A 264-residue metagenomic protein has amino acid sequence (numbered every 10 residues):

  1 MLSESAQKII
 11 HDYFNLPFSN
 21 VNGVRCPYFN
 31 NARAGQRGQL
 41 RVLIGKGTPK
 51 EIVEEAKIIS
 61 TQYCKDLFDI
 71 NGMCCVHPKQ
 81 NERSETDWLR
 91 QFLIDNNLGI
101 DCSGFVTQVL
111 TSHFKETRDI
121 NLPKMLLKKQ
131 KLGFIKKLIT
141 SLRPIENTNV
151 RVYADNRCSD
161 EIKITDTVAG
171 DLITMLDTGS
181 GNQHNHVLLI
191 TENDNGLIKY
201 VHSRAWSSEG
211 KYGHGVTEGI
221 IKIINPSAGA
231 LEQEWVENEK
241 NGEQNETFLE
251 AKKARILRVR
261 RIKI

Functional and structural regions predicted by a protein language model:
M1-K128: N-terminal capping segments
S5, Y153, V168, E250-K253: Residue-level detector of intrinsically disordered, flexible termini and proteolytic processing junctions
H11, H77, H113, H184-H186 (+2 more regions): Histidine (H) residue identity feature
D12, G45-G47, E55-A56, T61-Q62 (+4 more regions): Compositionally biased, intrinsically disordered low-complexity segments
N22, E209-G210: Short, solvent-exposed loop/turn elements at domain surfaces
Q36, L43-G45, D194, K211-G213 (+2 more regions): Intrinsically disordered, low-complexity segments enriched in small/polar residues
N121-E209: ...with weaker cross-activation on analogous glycine-rich loops/strands in unrelated enzymes
K199-S207, G213-I264: Low-complexity, Gly/Ser/Thr/Pro-rich intrinsically disordered linker/tail segments
